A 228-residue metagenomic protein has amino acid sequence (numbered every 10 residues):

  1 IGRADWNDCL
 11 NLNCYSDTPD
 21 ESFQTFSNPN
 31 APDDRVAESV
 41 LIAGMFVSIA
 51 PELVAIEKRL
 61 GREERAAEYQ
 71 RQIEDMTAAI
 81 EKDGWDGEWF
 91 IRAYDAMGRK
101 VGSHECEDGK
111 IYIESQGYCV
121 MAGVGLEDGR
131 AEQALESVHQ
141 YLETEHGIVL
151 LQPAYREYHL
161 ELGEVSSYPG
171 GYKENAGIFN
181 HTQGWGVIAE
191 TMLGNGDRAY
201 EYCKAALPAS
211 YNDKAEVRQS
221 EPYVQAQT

Functional and structural regions predicted by a protein language model:
I1-D34: Active-site lining segments of carbohydrate-active enzymes
N7-C9, G123, A134-S137, G147 (+3 more regions): Glycine-centered flexibility motif
D20-S27, E105, P153-L160, G170-K173: Membrane-targeting and insertion segments and their boundary/processing signals
S27-A43, R99-A122, L126, V165-Q183 (+2 more regions): Solvent-exposed loop and edge beta-strand segments that line ligand/cofactor-binding and catalytic clefts
M45-L162, K204-T228: Catalytic cores of carbohydrate-active enzymes
I49, L53-I56, T182-D197: Long hydrophobic segments that form regular secondary structure
V165-P169, I178, E190-E216, T228: Extended polysaccharide-engagement surfaces of secreted carbohydrate-active enzymes
